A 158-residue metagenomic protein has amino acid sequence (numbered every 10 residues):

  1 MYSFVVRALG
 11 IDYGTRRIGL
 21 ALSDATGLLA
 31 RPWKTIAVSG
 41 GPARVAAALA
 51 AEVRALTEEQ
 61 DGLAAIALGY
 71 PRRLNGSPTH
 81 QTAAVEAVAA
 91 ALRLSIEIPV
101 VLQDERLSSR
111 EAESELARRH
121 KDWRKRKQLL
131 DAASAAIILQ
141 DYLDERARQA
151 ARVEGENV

Functional and structural regions predicted by a protein language model:
Y2-I11, T15-V158: Phosphate- and other anionic-substrate recognition elements at nucleic-acid/protein interfaces
